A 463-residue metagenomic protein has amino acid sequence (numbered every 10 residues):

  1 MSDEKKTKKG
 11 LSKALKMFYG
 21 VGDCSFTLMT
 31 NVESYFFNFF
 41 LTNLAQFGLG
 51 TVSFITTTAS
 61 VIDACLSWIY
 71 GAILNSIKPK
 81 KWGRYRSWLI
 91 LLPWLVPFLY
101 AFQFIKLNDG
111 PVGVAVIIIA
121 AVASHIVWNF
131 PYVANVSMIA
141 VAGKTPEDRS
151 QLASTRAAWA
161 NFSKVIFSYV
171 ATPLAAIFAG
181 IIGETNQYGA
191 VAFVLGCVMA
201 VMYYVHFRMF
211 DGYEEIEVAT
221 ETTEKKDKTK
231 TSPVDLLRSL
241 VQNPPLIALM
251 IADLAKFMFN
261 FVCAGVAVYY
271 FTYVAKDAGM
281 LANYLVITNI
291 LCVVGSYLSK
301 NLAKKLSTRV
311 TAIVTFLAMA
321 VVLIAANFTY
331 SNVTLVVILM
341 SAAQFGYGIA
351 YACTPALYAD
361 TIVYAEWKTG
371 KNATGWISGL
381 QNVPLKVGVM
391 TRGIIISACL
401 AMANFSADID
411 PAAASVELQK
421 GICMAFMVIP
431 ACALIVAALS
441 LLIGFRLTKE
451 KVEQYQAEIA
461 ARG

Functional and structural regions predicted by a protein language model:
S2-G463: Membrane-embedded alpha-helical bundles of multi-pass transporters/translocases, especially carrier/permease families
